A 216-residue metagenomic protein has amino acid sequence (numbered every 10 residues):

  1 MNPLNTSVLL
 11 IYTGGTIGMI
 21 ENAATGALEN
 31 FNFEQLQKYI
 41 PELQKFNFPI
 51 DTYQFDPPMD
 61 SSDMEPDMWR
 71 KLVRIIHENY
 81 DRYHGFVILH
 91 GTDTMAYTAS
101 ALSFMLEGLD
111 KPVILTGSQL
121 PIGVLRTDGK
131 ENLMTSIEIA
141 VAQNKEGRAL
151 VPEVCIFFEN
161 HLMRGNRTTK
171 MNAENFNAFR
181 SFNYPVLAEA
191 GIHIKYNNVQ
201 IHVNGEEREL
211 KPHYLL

Functional and structural regions predicted by a protein language model:
M1-E78: ATP/NTP phosphate-donor binding region
L4-N5, I11-Y12, L36-Q44, R164-L216: Accessory alpha-helical/coil subdomains and C-terminal extensions that flank or cap enzyme catalytic cores
T13-G15, G91-D93, S118-P121: Short, ordered loop/turn segments at secondary-structure junctions
G14-G15, V87, S136, N160: Buried hydrophobic positions in well-ordered alpha/beta secondary-structure cores of metabolic enzymes
M19-I20, T94-A99, N132-L133: Short glycine/serine/threonine-rich phosphate/pyrophosphate-binding segments that cradle anionic phosphate groups
D81-G85: Short acidic/histidine-rich motifs immediately flanking catalytic phosphotransfer sites in two-component signaling
L89-K111: Short Gly/Thr/Asp-enriched flexible loops that form oxyanion-binding sites at enzyme active sites
L115-H193: Internal gly/pro-rich beta-alpha loop/helix module that stabilizes soluble enzyme cofactors or their anionic handles
